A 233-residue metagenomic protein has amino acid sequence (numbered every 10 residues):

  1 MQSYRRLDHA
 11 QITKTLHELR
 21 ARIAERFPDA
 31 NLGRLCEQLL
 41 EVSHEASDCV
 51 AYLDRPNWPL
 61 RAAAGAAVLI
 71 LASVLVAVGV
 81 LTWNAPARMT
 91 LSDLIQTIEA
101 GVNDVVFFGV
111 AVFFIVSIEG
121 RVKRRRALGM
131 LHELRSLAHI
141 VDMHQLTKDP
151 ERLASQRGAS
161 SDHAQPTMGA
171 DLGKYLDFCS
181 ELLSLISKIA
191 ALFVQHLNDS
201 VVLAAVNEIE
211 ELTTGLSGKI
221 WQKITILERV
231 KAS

Functional and structural regions predicted by a protein language model:
S3-Q11, L19-S47: Short, charged cytosolic
D8, I12, L35, G101 (+4 more regions): Amphipathic alpha-helix face/heptad-repeat signature
E18-I23, Y52, M89, G109-I118 (+2 more regions): Short, charged/polar, low-complexity loop and linker segments that flank or interrupt alpha-helical bundles
G33-A51, V78, K174-A190, L212: Mature extracytoplasmic or organellar-lumen-exposed domains after removal of signal/transit peptides
D48-V122: Alpha-helical transmembrane segments and their immediate juxtamembrane boundary regions in integral membrane proteins
V110-G120, D149-S161, E228-A232: Juxtamembrane/interfacial segments around transmembrane helices
L128-L172: Solvent-exposed, non-transmembrane helices and loops of integral membrane proteins
I186-S233: Cytosol-/stroma-facing membrane-proximal "stalk/adaptor" domains immediately downstream of transmembrane anchors
